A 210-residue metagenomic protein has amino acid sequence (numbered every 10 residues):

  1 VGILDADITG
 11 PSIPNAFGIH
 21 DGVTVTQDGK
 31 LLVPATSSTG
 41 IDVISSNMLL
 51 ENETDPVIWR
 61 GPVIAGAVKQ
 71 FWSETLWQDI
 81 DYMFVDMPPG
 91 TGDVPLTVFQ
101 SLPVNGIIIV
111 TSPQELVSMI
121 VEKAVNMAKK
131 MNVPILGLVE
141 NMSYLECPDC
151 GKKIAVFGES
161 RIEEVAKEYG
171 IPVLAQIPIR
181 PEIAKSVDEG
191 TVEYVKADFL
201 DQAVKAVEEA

Functional and structural regions predicted by a protein language model:
V1-L50, A65: Phosphate-binding loop that captures ATP/GTP phosphates
D5, I13, I44, V68 (+5 more regions): Residue-level signature of catalytic and energy-coupling elements of molecular machines, predominantly ATP/GTP-dependent
I8-G10, L49-E51, P89-T91, P113-V117 (+2 more regions): Conserved nucleotide-binding/hydrolysis micro-motifs of P-loop NTPases
I44, M87, Q100, L136 (+1 more regions): Glycine-rich phosphate-binding loops of nucleotide-dependent enzymes
S45, I109-S112, L138-V139: Conserved beta-strand segments of the P-loop GTPase G domain that flank and frequently precede/overlap
M48-V98: Phosphate-binding/switch loop-helix module in NTP-utilizing enzymes
Q78-V85, T91-G92, P103-A124: Conserved Switch II/interswitch segment of TRAFAC-class P-loop GTPases
V125-A210: C-terminal lobe/tail of nucleotide-utilizing enzymes
